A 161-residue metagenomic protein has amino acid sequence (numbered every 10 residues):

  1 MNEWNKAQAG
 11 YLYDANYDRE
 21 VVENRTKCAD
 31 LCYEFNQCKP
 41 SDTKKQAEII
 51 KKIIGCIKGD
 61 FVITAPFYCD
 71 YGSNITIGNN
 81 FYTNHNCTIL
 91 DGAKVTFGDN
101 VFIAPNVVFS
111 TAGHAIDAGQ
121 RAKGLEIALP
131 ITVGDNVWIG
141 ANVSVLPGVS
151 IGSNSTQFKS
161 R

Functional and structural regions predicted by a protein language model:
M1-G59: Terminal amphipathic alpha-helical/low-complexity segments used for targeting or macromolecular assembly
D14, S144, T156: Short, electropositive, low-hydrophobicity segments enriched in small/polar residues
F67-I77, Y82-I151: Flexible, glycine/small-residue-enriched loop-and-beta-strand segment within the central core of proteins
S155-R161: Short, compositionally biased segments
